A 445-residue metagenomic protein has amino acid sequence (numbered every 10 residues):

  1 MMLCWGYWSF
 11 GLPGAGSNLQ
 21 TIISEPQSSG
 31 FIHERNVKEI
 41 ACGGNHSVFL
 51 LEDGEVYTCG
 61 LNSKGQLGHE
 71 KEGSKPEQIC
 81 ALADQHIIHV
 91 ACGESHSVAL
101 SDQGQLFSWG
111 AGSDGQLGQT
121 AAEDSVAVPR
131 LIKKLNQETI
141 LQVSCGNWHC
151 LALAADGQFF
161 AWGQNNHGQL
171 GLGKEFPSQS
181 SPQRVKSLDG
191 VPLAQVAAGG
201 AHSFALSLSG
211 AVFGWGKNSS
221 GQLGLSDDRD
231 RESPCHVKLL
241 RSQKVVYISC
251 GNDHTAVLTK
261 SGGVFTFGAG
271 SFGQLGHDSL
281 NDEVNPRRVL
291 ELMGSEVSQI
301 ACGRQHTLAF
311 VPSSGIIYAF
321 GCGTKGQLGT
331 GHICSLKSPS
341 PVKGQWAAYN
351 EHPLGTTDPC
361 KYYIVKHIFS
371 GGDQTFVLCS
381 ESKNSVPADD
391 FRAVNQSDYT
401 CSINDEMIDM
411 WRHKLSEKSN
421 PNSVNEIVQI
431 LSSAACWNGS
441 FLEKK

Functional and structural regions predicted by a protein language model:
M1-K445: Eukaryote-biased RCC1-like beta-propeller repeat architecture
